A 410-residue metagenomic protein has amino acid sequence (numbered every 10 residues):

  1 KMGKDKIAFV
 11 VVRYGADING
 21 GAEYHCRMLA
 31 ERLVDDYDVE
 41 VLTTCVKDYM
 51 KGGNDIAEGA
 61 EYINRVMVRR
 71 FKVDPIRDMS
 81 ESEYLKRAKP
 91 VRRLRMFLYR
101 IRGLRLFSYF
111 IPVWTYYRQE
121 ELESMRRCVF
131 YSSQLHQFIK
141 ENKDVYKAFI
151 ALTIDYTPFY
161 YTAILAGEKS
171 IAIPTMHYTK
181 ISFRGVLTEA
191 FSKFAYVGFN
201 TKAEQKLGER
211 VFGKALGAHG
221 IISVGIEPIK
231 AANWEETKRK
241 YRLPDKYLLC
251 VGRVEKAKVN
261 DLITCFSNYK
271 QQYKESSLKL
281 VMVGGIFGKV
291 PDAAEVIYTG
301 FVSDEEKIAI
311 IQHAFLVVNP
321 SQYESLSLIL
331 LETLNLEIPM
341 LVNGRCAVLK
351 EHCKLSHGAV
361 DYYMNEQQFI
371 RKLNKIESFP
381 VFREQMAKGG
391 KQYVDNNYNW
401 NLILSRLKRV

Functional and structural regions predicted by a protein language model:
A8, K240-K258, I263-S267, A387: Conserved donor-binding/catalytic core segment of Leloir-type glycosyltransferases
V68, G284-A309, L316: Nucleotide-activated donor-binding/catalytic signature segment of Leloir-type glycosyltransferases, i.e., the conserved
K169-K180, L187-N233, L243, C250 (+1 more regions): Donor nucleotide-sugar binding/catalytic pocket of nucleotide-sugar-dependent glycosyltransferases
N260, I308, L326-N335, L349-E351: Short alpha-helical segment that forms part of, or immediately flanks, the ligand-binding pocket in carbohydrate-active
Q322: Aromatic "clamp/platform" in nucleotide-sugar-dependent glycosyltransferases that forms part of the donor/acceptor
P339-N343: Short hydrophobic beta-strand element within catalytic cores of glycosyltransferases and related nucleotide-activated
A359-Q367, K375-P380: Conserved acidic donor-binding segment of nucleotide-sugar-dependent glycosyltransferases
K375, F382-N396, I403: A short, well-ordered alpha-helix in the C-terminal region of glycosyltransferases
